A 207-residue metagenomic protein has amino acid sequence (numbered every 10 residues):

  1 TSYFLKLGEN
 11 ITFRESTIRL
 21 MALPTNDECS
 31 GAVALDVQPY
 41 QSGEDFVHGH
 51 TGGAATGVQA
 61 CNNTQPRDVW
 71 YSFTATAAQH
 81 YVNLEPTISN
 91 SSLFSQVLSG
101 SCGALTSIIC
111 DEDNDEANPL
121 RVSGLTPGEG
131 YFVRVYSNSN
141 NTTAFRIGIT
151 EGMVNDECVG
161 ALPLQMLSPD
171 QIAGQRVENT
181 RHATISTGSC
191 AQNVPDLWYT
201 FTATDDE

Functional and structural regions predicted by a protein language model:
T1-F13, R19-G31, V37-P39, D45-G160 (+2 more regions): Acidic, Ser/Thr/Pro-rich low-complexity intrinsically disordered segments
